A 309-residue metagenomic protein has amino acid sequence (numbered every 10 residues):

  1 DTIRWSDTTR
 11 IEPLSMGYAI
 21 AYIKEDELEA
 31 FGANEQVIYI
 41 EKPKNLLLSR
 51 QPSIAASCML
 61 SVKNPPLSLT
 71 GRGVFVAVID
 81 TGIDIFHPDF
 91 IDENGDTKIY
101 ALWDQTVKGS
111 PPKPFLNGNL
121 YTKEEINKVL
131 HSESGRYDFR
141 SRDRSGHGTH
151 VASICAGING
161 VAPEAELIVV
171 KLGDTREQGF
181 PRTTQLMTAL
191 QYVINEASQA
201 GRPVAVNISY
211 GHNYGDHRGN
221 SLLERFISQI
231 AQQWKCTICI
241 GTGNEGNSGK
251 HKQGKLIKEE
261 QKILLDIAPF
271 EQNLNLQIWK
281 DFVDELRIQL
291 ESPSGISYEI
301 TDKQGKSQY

Functional and structural regions predicted by a protein language model:
T2-V74, I85-G95: Autoinhibitory propeptides
E27, F86, H147, L186-A189 (+1 more regions): Stable alpha-helical elements in mature extracytoplasmic
E35-I38, N159, W234: Structural motif
P65-T184, G201, V283-D284: Subtilisin-like serine protease catalytic core
D92-K98, L223-E224, L256-K258: Glycine-rich, phosphate-binding/catalytic loops in enzymes
P111-L120, E299-Y309: Exoplasmic/lumenal beta-rich domain surfaces
T175-G254, E271-Y298, G305-S307: Substrate-binding/access-modulating region of protease and related hydrolase catalytic domains
L256-A268: Non-catalytic, beta-strand-enriched accessory regions in extracellular/secretory proteins and membrane protein
